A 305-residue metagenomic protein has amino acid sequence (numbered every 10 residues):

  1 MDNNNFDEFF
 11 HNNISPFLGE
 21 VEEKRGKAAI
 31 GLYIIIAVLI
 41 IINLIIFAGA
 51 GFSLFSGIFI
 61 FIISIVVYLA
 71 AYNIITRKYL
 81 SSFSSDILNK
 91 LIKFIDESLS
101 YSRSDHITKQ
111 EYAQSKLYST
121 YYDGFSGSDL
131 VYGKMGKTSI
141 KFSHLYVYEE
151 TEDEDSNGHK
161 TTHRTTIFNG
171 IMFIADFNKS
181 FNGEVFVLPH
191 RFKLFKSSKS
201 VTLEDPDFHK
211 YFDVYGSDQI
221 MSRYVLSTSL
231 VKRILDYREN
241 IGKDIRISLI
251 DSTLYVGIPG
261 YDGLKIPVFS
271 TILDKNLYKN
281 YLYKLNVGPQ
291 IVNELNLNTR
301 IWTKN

Functional and structural regions predicted by a protein language model:
M1-A29: Cytosolic juxtamembrane N-terminal segments of multi-pass membrane proteins
M1-N4, E8, I36, A48-A50 (+1 more regions): Intrinsic disorder/low-complexity detector
K27-A37: Select subsegments of transmembrane alpha-helices in polytopic membrane proteins, especially boundary-proximal
V38-N43: Hydrophobic, membrane-inserted alpha-helices
L44-I63: Hydrophobic alpha-helical transmembrane segments
I60-S85: Transmembrane alpha-helices and immediately adjacent membrane-cytoplasm interface residues in multi-pass integral
N89, K93-I95, R103-T151, H159-N305: Charged, low-complexity intrinsically disordered regions
